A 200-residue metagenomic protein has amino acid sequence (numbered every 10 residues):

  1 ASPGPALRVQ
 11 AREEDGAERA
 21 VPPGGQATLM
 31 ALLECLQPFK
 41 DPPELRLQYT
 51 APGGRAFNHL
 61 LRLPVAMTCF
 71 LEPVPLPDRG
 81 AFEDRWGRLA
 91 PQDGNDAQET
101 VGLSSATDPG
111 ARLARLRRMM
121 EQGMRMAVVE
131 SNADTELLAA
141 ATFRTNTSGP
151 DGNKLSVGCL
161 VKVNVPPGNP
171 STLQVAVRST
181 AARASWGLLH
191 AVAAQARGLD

Functional and structural regions predicted by a protein language model:
A1-D200: A structural signal for beta-rich interaction modules in eukaryotic proteins
